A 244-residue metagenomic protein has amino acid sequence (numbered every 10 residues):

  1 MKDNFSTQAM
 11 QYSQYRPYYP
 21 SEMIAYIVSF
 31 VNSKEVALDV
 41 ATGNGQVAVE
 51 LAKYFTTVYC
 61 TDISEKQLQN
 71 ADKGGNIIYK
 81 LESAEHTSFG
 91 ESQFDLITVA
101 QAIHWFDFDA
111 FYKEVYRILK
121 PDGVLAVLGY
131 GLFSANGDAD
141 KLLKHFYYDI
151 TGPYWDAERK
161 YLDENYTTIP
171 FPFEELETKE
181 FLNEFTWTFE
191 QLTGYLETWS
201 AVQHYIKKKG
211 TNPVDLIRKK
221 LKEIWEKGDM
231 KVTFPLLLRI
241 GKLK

Functional and structural regions predicted by a protein language model:
N4-P17: Class I SAM-dependent methyltransferase Rossmann-like catalytic core, especially the SAM/SAH-binding loop
P17-E35: Conserved alpha-helix/loop element of class I SAM-dependent methyltransferases that forms part of the SAM/SAH-binding
V36-L38, N44-H86: Class I SAM-dependent methyltransferase SAM/SAH-binding core
E85-L96: A short acidic, Gly/Pro-enriched loop at the edge of an enzyme's catalytic core that lines a small-molecule cofactor
D95-D109: A short SAM/SAH-binding and catalytic strip from SAM-dependent methyltransferases
D109-P121: A short glycine-rich, Lys/Arg-flanked "PGG" loop and its adjoining helix->strand segment in the class I
K120-F185: Conserved catalytic/acceptor-binding region of the Class I
K160, E164-K244: Conserved Class I S-adenosyl-L-methionine
